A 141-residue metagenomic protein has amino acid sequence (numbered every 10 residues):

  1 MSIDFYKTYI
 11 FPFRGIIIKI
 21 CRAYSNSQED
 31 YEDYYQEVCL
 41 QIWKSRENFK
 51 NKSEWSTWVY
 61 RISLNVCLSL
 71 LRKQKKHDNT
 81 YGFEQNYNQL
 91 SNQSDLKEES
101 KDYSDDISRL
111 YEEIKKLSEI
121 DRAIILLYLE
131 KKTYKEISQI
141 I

Functional and structural regions predicted by a protein language model:
M1-K19, A23, E32, W43: A short, charge-rich alpha-helical start-of-domain segment used by transcription regulators
R14, I120-D121: The N-cap/first-turn positions of alpha helices within or immediately adjacent to helix-turn-helix DNA-binding domains
D33-L40, K44, S53-N65: Structural recognition of an alpha-helix C-terminal capping motif at a helix-to-coil junction
N48, L64-Y81: Arg/Lys-rich amphipathic alpha helix in sigma70-family domain 2
H77-S104, T133: Internal acidic/polar
K115, E119-I120, E130-I141: Helix-turn-helix DNA-binding module
I124-I125: A short pre-motif secondary-structure segment
